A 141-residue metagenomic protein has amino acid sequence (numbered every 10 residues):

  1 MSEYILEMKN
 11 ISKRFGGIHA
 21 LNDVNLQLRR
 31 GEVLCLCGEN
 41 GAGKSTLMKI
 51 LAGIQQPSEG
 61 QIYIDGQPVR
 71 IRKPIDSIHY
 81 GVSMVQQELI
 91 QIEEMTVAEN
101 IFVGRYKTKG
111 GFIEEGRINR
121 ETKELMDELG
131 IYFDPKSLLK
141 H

Functional and structural regions predicted by a protein language model:
M1-H141: Glycine-rich phosphate-binding loops of nucleotide-dependent enzymes
